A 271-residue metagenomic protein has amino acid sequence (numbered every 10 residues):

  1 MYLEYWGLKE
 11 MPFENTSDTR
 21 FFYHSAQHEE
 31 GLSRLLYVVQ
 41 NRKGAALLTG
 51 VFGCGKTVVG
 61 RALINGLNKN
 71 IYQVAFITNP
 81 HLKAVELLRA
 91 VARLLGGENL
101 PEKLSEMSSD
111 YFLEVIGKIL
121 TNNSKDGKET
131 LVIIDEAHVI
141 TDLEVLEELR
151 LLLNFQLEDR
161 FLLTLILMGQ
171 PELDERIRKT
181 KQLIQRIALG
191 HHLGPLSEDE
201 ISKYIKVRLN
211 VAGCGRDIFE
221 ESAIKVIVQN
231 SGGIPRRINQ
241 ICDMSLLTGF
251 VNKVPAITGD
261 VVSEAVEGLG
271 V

Functional and structural regions predicted by a protein language model:
M1-K43, S263, E267: A short, basic N-terminal segment
N41-L63: Walker A/P-loop nucleotide-binding motif
T49, T78, I134: Residues at the beta-strand->loop junction immediately N-terminal to the Walker
L63-L67, P171-A188: Short regulatory helix/loop adjacent to the ATP-binding pocket of P-loop NTPases
G66-L94: AAA+/P-loop NTPase substrate/partner-engagement loops
I77-H81, R176-I177, A188-I201: Conserved AAA+ ATPase "SRH/arginine-finger" region at the nucleotide-binding site
K83-A90, E98-I134, H138-E148, L157-L162 (+3 more regions): Mid-core helix/loop region of P-loop NTP-binding domains shared across ATPases and GTPases
S105, D126, L131, E175 (+2 more regions): C-terminal alpha-helical "lid" subdomain
